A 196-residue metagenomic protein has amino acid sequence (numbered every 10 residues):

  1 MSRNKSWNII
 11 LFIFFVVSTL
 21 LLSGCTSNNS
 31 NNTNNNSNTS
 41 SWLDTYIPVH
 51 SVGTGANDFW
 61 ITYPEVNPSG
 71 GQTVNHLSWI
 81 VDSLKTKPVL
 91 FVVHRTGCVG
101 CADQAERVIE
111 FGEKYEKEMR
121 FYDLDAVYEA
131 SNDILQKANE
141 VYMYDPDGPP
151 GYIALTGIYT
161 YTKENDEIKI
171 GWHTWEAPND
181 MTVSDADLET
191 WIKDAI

Functional and structural regions predicted by a protein language model:
M1-N35: Secretory targeting signatures
N29-K85, W191-I196: N-terminal leader/targeting and pre-domain segments
G71, V93, E116-Q136: Thiol-based oxidoreductase modules, predominantly thioredoxin-like and allied folds used for disulfide exchange
S78-I80, G100-Y115: Typically the conserved alpha-helix immediately C-terminal to a functionally engaged Cys/Sec in thioredoxin-like
I80-G97: Short active-site neighborhood of thiol/selenol oxidoreductases, capturing the structured segment around
V93-Q104, T156: The canonical Cys-X-X-Cys-His
R95-G100, A126-S131, T162-N165, P178-T182: Solvent-exposed loop/turn segments at secondary-structure junctions within structured extracellular/periplasmic domains
P150-I196: Non-catalytic, surface beta->alpha helical segment in thiol-disulfide oxidoreductase systems
